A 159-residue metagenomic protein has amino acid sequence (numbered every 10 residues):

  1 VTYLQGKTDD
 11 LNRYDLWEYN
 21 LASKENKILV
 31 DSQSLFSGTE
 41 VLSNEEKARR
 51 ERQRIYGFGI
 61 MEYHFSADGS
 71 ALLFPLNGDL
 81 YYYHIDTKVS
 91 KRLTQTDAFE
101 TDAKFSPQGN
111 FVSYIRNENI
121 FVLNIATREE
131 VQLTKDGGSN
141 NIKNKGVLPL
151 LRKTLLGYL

Functional and structural regions predicted by a protein language model:
V1-L159: Beta-propeller folds
